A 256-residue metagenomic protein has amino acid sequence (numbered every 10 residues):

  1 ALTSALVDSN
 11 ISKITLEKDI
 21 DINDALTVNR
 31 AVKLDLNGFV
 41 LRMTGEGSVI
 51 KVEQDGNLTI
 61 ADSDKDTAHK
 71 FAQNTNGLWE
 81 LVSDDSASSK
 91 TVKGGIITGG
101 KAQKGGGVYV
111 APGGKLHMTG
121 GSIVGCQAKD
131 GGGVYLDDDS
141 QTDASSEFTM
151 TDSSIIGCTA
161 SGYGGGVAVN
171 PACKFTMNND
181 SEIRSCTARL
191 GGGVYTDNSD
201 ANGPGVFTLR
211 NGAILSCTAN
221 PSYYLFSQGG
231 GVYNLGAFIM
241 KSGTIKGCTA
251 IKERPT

Functional and structural regions predicted by a protein language model:
A1-E17: Acidic Gly/Asp/Thr-rich repetitive segments characteristic of extracellular carbohydrate-active and adhesion proteins
L6, L34, L136, M150 (+1 more regions): Intrinsically disordered, low-complexity repeat and linker tracts
E17-K18, K246: Cellulosome-associated attachment modules in secreted, modular CAZymes
D21-K33, L41-S63, G77-E80, D84 (+6 more regions): Extracellular beta-strand-rich solenoid/capping regions of secreted or surface-exposed proteins that bind or remodel
G38-E46, S63-K104, T119-D130, S146-Y163 (+3 more regions): Beta-strand-rich solenoid/repeat architectures in extracellular/passenger domains of polysaccharide-targeting enzymes
